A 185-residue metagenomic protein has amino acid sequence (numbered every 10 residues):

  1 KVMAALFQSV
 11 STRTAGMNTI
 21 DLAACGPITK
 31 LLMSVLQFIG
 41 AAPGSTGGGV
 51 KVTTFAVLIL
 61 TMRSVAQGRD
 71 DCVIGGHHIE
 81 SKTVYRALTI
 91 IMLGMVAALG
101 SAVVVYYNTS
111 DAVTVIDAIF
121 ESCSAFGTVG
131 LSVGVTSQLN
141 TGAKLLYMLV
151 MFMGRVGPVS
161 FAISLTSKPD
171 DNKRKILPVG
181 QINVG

Functional and structural regions predicted by a protein language model:
K1-G185: Membrane-proximal intracellular helices of multi-pass ion channels
